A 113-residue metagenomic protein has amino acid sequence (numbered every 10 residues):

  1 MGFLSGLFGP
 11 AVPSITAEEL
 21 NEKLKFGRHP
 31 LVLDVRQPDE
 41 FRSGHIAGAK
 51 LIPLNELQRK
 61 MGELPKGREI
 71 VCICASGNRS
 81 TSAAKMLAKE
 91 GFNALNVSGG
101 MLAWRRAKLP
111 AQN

Functional and structural regions predicted by a protein language model:
M1-P30, P38-E69, N78-N113: Rhodanese-like catalytic fold shared by cysteine-dependent sulfurtransferases and DSP/PTP-type phosphatases
I73: Short, surface-exposed ligand- or partner-binding patches at beta-edge/loop junctions that are enriched in aromatics
